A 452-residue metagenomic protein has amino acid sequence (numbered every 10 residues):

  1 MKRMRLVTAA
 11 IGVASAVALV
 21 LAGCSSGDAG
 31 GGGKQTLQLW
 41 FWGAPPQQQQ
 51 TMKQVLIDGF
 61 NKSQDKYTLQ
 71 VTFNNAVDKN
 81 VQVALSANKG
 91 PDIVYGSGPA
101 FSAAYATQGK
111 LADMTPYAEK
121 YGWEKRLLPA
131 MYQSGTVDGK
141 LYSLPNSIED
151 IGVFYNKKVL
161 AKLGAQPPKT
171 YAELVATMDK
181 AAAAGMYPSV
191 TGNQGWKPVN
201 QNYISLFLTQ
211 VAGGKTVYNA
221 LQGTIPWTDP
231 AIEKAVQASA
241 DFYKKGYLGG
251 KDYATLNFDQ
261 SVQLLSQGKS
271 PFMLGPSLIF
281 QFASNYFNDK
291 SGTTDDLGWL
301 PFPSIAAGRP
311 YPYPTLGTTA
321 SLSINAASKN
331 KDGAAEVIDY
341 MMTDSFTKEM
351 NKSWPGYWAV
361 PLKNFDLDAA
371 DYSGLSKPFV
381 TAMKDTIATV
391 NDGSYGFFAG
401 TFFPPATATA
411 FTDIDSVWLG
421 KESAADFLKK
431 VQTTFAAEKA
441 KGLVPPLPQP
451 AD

Functional and structural regions predicted by a protein language model:
K2-A103, S291, E349, A425-D426 (+1 more regions): Conserved N-terminal structural module of periplasmic/extracytoplasmic solute-binding proteins
T72-N80, Y171-V175, D252-S266: Short helix-initiation/N-cap motifs at beta->coil->alpha
V83-A84, P91-D92, Y121-K158, Y187-P188 (+2 more regions): A structural signal for short loop-to-beta-strand junctions that line the ligand-binding cleft of periplasmic/secreted
P99-I151, Q166, V175, N200-Y203 (+1 more regions): Hinge/lid segment of periplasmic solute-binding proteins
Y142-N146, I151, V175-T228, S270: Extracytoplasmic/periplasmic solute-binding protein
L163, K245-Y247, N288-G356: Extracytoplasmic/periplasmic substrate-recognition and gating elements
L221-Y253, F302: Glycine-centered hinge/linker elements that transmit conformational signals in sensory and ligand-binding systems
V360, P378-F435: C-terminal capping/gating helix-and-loop segments adjacent to ligand/active sites or protein-protein/ligand interfaces
